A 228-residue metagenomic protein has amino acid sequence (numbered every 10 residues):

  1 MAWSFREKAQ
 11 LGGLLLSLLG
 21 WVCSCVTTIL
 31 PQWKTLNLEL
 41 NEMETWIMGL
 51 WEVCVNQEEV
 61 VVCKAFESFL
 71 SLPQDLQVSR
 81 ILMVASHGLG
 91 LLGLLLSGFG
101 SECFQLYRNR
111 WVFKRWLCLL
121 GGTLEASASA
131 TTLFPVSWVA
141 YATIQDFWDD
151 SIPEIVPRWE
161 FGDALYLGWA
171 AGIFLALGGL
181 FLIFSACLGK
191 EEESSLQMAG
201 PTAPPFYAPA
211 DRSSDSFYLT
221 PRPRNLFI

Functional and structural regions predicted by a protein language model:
M1-W21, V26-E42, M48, R110-W111 (+2 more regions): Intrinsically disordered terminal tails
A2-G12, S68-L82, L106, R110-L120 (+1 more regions): Membrane-interfacial loop-to-transmembrane-helix junctions in polytopic alpha-helical membrane proteins
A9-L19, S79-L95, L117-T131, A164-F174: Physicochemical signature of membrane-embedded alpha-helices that form the seven-helix bundle of GPCRs, emphasizing
G20-K34, G90-S101, S129-V139, G178-I183: Membrane-embedded alpha-helices of multi-pass membrane proteins, especially ion channels and transporters
L30-R80: A surface-exposed beta-alpha-beta supersecondary segment
S71-R80, D146, P153, L180-E193: Alpha-helical membrane-embedding segments and immediately adjacent membrane-interface amphipathic helices
G93-V136, F206-P221: Hydrophobic alpha-helical transmembrane segments of integral membrane proteins
R110, T132-Y166: Juxtamembrane loop segments immediately following a transmembrane helix
